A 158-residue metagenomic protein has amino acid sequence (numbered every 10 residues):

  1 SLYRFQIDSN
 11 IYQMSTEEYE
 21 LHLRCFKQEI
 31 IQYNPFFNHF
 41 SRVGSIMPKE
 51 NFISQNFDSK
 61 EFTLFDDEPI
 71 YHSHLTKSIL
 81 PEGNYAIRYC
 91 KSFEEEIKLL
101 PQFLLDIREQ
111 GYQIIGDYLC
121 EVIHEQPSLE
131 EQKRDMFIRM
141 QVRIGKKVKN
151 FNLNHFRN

Functional and structural regions predicted by a protein language model:
S1-N158: A solvent-exposed interaction/effector surface
